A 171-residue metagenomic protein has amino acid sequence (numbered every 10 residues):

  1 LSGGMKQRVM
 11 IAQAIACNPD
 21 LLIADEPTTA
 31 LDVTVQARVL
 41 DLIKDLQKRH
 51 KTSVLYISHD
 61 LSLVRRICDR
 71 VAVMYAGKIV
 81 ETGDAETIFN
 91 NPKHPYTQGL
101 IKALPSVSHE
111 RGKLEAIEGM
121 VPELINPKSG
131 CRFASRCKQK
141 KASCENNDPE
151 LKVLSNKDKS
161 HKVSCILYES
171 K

Functional and structural regions predicted by a protein language model:
L1-S2, L22, T28, E81 (+2 more regions): Short glycine/serine/threonine-biased micro-segments
S2-R8: ABC ATPase nucleotide-binding domain "signature motif"
N18, I23-P27, L31-G112: P-loop NTP-binding/switch modules centered on Walker-like glycine-rich loops
D84-K171: Short catalytic/signature loops enriched in Gly
